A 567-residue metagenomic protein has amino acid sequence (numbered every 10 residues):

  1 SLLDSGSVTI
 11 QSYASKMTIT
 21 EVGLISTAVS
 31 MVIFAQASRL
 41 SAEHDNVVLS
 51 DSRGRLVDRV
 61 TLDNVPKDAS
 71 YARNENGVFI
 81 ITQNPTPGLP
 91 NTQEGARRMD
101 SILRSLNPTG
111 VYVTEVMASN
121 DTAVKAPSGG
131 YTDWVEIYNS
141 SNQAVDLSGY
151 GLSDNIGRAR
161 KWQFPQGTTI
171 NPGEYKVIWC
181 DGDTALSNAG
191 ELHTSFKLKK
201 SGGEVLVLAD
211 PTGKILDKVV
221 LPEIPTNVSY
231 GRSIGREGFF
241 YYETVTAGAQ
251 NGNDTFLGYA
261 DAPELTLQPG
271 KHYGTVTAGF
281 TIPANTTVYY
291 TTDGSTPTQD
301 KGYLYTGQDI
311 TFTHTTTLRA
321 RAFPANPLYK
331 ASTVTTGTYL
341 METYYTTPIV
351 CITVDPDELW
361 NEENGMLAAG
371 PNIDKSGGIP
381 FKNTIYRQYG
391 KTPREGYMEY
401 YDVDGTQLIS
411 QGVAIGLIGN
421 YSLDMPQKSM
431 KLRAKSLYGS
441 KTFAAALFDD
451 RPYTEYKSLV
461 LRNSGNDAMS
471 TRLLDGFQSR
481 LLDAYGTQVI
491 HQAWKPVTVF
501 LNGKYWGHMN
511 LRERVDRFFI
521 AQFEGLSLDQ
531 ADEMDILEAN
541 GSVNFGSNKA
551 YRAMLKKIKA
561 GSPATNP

Functional and structural regions predicted by a protein language model:
S1-V29: Low-complexity, glycine- and small/polar-enriched segments
T9, V48, G151-S153, V207 (+1 more regions): Beta-strand signatures of extracellular beta-sandwich domains
Y13, S52, R321-A325: Beta-strand-rich extracellular modules
A28-S38, A159-N188: Intrinsically disordered, low-complexity Pro/Gly/Ser/Thr-rich segments with frequent PxxP/GP/PP motifs and embedded
A35-E43, V60-K67, E75, G88-I156 (+3 more regions): A structural motif detector for short, solvent-exposed N-terminal "entry" segments of globular domains
A37-E94, H193-A247, Q411-L423: Conserved beta-structured recognition patch
N74, V78-D100, S105, Y112 (+6 more regions): Short, compositionally stereotyped local motifs that mark structural "simplifiers"
A445-N466, S470-T471, N510-P567: ATP-dependent phospho-/nucleotidyl transfer catalytic cores
